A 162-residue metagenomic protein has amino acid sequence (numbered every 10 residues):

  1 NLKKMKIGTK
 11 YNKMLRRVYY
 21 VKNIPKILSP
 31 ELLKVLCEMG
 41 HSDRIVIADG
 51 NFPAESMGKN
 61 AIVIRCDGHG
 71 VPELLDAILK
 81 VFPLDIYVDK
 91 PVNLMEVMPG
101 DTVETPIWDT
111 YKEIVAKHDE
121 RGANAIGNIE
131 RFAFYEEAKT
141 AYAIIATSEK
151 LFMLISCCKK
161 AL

Functional and structural regions predicted by a protein language model:
N1-Y20: Short, Lys/Arg-enriched N-terminal segments with co-localized hydrophobic residues within the first ~10-30 amino acids
L15-D67: Long, hydrophobic N-terminal alpha-helical segment
K22, D43-V46, A61-I62, D85-M95 (+3 more regions): Structural motif
P25, C37-M39, E55-S56, Y87 (+2 more regions): Solvent-exposed alpha-helices and their adjacent loops that cap or buttress functional pockets in soluble metabolic
V35, M39-S42, A77-D85, T110 (+2 more regions): Change "in soluble alpha/beta enzymes" to "in soluble alpha/beta proteins
D43, D49-N51, G58-A77, V81 (+2 more regions): Conserved mixed alpha/beta catalytic, RNA-binding, or beta-rich assembly cores of soluble enzyme, regulatory
I64-H69, L75-I114: Glycine-rich nucleotide/cofactor/substrate-binding loop typically near the N-terminus or early in the first domain
D101-L162: Glycine-rich, aromatic-bearing surface loops/beta-hairpins
